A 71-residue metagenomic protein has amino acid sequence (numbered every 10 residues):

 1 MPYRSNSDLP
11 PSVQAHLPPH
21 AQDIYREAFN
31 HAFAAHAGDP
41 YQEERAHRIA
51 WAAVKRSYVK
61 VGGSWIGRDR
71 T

Functional and structural regions predicted by a protein language model:
M1-T71: C-terminal alpha-helical interaction appendages
